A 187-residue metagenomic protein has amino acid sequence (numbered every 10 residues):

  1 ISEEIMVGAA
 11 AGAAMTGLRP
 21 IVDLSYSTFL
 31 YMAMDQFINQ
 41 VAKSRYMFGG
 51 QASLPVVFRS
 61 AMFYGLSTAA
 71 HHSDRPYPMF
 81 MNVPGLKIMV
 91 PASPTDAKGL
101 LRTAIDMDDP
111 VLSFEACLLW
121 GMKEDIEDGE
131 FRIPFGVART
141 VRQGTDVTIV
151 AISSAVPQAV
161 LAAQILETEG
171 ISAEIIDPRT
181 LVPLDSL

Functional and structural regions predicted by a protein language model:
S2-I5, A11-V150, S154-Q158, A173: Conserved thiamine diphosphate
Q164, T168-L187: Generic long, charged, amphipathic alpha-helical segments
